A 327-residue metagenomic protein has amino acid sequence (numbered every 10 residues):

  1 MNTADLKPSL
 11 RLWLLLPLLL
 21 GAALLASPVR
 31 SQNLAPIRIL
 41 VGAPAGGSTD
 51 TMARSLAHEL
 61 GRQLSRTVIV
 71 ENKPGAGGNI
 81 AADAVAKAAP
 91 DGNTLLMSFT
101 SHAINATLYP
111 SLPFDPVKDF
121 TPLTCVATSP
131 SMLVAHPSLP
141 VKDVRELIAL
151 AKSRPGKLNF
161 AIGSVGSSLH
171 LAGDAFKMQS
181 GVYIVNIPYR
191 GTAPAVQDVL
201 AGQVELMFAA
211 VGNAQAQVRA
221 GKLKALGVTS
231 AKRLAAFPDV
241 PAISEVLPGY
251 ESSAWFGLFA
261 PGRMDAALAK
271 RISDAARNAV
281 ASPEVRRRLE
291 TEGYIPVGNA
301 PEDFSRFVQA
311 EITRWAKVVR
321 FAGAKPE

Functional and structural regions predicted by a protein language model:
M1-L10: N-terminal secretory signal peptides that target proteins for export/translocation
W13-L24: Bacterial N-terminal signal peptides
A26-P28: N-terminal signal peptide c-region/cleavage motif recognized by signal peptidases
R30-K118, K157-N159, G181-F208, G298-N299 (+1 more regions): N-terminal (or domain-start) structured segment
L34-P36, M178-Q179, R219, A266-E327: An extracytoplasmic/periplasmic, membrane-proximal ligand-sensing/linker region
K87-N93, T107-P194, I243, P248 (+1 more regions): Hinge/capping helix and adjacent helix->loop/strand transition within the periplasmic-binding protein
H102-S111, H170, K177-Q179, L206-P238: A ligand-binding cleft/hinge motif common to bilobed small-molecule-binding domains
